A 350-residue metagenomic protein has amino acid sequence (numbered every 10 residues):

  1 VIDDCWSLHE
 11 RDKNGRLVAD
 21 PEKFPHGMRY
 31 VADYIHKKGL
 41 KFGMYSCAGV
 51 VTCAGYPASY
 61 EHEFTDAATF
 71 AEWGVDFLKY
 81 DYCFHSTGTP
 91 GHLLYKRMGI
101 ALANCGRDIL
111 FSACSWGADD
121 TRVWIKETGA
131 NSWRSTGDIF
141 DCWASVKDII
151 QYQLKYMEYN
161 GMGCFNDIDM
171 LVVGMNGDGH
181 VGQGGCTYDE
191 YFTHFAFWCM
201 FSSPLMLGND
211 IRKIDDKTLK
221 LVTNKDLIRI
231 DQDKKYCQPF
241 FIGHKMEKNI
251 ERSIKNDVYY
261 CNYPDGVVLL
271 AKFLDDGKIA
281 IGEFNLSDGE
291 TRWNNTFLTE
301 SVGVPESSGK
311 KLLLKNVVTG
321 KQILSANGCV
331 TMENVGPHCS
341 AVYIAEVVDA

Functional and structural regions predicted by a protein language model:
V1-T87: Aromatic-lined carbohydrate-binding/catalytic grooves of carbohydrate-active enzymes
I2-C5, Y45-V50, Y80-H85, F111-A118 (+4 more regions): Active-site-proximal beta-strand/loop segments in catalytic clefts of secreted hydrolases
I35, F70, F111, M200 (+2 more regions): Conserved, mostly hydrophobic/aromatic
H62-T65, L93, A103-D210: Glycan-recognition surfaces
T193-Y260: Catalytic cores of secreted or luminal carbohydrate-active enzymes
W198-F201, M206-G208, Y259-V304: Carbohydrate-binding surface patches
T299-G320: Solvent-exposed beta-hairpin/edge-strand motifs
S325-A350: C-terminal beta-strand-rich structural cap/linker in extracellular carbohydrate-active enzymes
